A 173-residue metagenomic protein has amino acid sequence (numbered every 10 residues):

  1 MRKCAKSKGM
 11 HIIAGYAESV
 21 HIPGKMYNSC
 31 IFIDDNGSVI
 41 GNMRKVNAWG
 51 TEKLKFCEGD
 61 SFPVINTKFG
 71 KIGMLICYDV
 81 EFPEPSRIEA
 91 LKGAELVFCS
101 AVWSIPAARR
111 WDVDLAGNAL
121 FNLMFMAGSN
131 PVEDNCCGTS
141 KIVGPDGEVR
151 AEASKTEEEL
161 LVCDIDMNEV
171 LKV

Functional and structural regions predicted by a protein language model:
M1-I13, V80-L160: CN hydrolase (nitrilase-like) catalytic-core segments centered on the catalytic cysteine and neighboring Lys/Glu
K3-K6, V20-K92, I105-V113, G117: Active-site catalytic loop in hydrolytic enzyme cores
Y16-A17: Recurrent small/Gly-Pro-centered beta-turn motifs in extracellular repeat architectures
F32-D34, V143-G144, C163-D164: Short beta-strand-to-turn element immediately C-terminal to the catalytic PLP-Schiff-base lysine in fold type I
G37, F82, E133, M167-E169: Low-complexity, compositionally biased segments
S38-G41, E148-R150, V170-K172: Short helix-loop capping/hinge motifs at secondary-structure junctions, enriched in acidic/polar residues
M43, I65, S129, A153 (+1 more regions): Hydrophobic residues at beta-strand termini and immediately following loops that shape nucleotide-binding pockets
K45-E58, E157-V173: A short, polar/charged loop-to-alpha-helix boundary motif
